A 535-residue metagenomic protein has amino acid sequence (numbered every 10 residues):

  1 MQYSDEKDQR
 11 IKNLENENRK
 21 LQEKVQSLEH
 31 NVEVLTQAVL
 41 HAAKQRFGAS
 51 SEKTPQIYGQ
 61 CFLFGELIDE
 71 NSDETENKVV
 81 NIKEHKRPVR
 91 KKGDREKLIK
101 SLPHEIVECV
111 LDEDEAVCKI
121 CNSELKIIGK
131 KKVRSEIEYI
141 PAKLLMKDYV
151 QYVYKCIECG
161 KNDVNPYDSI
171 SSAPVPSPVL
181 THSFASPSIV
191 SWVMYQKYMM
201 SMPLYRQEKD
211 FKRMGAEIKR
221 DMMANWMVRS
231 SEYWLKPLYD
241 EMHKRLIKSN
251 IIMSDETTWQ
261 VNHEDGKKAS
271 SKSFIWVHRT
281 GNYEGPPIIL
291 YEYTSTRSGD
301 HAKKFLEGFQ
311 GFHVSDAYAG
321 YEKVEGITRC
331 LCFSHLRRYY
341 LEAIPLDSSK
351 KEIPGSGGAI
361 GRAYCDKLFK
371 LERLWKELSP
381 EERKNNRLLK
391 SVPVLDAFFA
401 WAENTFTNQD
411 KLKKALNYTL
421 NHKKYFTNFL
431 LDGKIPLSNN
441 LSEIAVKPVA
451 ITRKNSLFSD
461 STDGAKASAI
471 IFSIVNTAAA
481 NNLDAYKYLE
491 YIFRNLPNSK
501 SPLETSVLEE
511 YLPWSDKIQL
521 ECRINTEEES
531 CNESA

Functional and structural regions predicted by a protein language model:
M1-F184, M253-S254, S315, R387-K390 (+2 more regions): Short, flexible loop/hinge motifs at secondary-structure junctions
Q2, E115, V153-K155, G160-A535: Catalytic center-proximal scaffold of phosphoryl-transfer enzymes
